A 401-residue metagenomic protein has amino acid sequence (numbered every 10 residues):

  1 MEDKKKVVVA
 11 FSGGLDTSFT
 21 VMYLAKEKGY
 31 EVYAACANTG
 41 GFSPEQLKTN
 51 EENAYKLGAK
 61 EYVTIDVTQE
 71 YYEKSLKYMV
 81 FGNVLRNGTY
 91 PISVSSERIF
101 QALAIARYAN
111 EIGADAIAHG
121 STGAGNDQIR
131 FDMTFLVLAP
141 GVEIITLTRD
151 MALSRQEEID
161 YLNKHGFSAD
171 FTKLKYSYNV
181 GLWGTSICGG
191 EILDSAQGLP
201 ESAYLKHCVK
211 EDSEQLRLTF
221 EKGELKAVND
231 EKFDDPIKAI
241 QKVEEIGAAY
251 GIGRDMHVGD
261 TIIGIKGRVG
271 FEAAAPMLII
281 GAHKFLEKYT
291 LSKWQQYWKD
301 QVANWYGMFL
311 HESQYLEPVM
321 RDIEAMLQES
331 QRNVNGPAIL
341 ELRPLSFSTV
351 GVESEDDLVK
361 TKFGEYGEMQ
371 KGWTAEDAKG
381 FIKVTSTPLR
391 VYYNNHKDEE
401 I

Functional and structural regions predicted by a protein language model:
E2-I401: Nucleotide-activated chemistry modules centered on ATP-dependent adenylation/adenylyltransferase
